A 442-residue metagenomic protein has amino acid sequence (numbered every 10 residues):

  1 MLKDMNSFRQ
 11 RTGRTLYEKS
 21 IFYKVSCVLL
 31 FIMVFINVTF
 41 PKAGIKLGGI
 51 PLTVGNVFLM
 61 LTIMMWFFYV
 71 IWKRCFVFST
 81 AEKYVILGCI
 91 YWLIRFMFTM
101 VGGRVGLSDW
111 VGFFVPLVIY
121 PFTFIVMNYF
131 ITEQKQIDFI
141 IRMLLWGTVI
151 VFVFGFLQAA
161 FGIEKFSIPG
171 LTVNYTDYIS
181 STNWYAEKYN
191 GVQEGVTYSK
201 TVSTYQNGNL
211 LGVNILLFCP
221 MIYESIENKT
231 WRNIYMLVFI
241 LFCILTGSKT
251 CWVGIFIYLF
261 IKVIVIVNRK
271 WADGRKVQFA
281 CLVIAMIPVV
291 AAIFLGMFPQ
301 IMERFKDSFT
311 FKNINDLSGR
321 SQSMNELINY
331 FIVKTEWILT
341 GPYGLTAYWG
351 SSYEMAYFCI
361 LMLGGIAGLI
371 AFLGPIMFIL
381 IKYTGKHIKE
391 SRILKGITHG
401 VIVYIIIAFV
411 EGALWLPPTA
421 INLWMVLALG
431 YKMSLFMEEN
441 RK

Functional and structural regions predicted by a protein language model:
M1-V25, I388-E390, V426-K442: A juxtamembrane structural motif centered on a specific transmembrane helix
Y23-C27, T80-Y91, V126-V173, G396: Interfacial loop-to-transmembrane-helix boundary motif in multi-pass membrane proteins
V25-G44, F58-I125, V401-A408: N-terminal hydrophobic segments of proteins, predominantly signal-anchor/transmembrane helices of inner/organellar
V38-A43, L47, P299-A367, T384-K386: Long extracytoplasmic/lumenal interhelical loops at the membrane interface of multi-pass membrane proteins
I141-I168, N174-G247, W252-V265, F378: Alpha-helical transmembrane segments of multi-pass inner-membrane proteins
V153, L157-I163, T246, I266-F311 (+1 more regions): A membrane-periplasm/extracellular boundary helix in multi-pass inner-membrane enzymes that assemble envelope glycans
I226-N233, F256-N268, K276, C281 (+2 more regions): Hydrophobic transmembrane alpha-helices and their immediate junctions
F260, I397-I407, L414-K442: Transmembrane alpha-helices of multi-pass inner-membrane enzymes
